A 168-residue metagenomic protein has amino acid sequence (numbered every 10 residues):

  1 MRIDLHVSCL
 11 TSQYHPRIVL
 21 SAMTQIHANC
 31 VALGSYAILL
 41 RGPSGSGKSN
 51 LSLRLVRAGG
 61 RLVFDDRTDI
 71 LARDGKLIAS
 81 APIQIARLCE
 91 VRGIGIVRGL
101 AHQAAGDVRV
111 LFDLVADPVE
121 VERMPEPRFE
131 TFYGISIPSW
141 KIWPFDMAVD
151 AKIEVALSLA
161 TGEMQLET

Functional and structural regions predicted by a protein language model:
R2-Y36: Extreme N-terminal, non-catalytic leader segments that precede Walker-type/kinase nucleotide-binding cores
A28-C30, R67, P127: Short, acidic/polar N-cap/turn motifs at the starts of alpha helices
C30, L39-R41, C89: Conserved functional hotspots at enzyme active or ligand-binding sites that engage polyanionic ligands
G34-S35, A72-K76, V115, Y133: Short acidic-glycine loop/turn motifs at beta-strand connectors
S35-L55: Glycine-rich phosphate-binding P-loop
L62-D113: Conserved nucleotide-sensing/catalytic segment adjacent to the nucleotide-binding pocket in NTP-handling enzymes
A104-T168: Conserved NTP phosphate-binding and transfer environment spanning the P-loop NTPase/kinase superfamily
